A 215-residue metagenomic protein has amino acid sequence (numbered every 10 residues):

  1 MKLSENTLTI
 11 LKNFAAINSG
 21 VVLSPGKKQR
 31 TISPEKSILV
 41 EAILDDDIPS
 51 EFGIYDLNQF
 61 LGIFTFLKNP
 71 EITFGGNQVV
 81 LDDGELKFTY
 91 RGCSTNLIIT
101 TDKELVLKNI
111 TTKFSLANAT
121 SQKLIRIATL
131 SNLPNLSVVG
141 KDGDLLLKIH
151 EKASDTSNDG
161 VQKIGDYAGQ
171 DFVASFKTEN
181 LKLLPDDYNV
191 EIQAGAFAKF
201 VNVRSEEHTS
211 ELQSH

Functional and structural regions predicted by a protein language model:
M1-G92, I110-S210: DNA polymerase processivity clamps
L97-F114: Long, charge-dense
E211-H215: Positively charged, low-complexity/disordered segments
